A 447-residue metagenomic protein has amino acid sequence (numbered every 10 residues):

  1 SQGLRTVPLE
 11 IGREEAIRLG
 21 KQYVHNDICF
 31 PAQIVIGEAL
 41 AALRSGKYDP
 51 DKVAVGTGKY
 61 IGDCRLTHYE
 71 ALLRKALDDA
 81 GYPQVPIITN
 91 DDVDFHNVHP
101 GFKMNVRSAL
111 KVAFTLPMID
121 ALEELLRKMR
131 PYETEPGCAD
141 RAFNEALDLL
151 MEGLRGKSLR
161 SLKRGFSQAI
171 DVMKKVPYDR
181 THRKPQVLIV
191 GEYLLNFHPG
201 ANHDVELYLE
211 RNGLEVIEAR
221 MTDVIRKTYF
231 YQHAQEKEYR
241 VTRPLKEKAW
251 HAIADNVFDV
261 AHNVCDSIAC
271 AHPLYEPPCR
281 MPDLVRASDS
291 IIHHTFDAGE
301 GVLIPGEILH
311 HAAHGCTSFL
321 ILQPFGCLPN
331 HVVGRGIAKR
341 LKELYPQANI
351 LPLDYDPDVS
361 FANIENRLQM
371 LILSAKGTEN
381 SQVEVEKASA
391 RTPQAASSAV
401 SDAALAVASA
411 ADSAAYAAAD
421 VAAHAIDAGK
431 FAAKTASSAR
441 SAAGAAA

Functional and structural regions predicted by a protein language model:
S1-A447: An N-terminal assembly and electron-transfer interface module characteristic of large anaerobic redox and radical
